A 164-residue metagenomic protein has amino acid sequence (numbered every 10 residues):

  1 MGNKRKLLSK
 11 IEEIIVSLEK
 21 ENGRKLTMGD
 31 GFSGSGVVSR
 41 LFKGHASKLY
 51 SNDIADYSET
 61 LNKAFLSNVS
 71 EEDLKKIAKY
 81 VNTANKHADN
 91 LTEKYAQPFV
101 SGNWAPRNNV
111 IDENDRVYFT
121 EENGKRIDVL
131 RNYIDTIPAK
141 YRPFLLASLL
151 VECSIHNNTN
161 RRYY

Functional and structural regions predicted by a protein language model:
M1-F32, V37-G44, E59-T60, N68: S-adenosyl-L-methionine
K48-Y164: Class I S-adenosyl-L-methionine-dependent methyltransferase module
